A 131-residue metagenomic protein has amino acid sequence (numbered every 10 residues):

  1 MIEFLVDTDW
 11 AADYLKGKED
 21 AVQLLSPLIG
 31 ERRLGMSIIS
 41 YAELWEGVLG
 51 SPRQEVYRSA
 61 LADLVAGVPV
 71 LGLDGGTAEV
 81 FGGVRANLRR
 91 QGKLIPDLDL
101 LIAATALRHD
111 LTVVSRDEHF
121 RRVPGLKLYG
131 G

Functional and structural regions predicted by a protein language model:
M1, A103, L107-G131: Acidic, PIN/NYN-like endoribonuclease modules and their adjacent C-terminal/linker elements
M1-M36, E46-D63: Short, well-structured N-terminal submotif of metal-dependent ribonuclease cores
D7, S37, I95-P96, D117: Histidine- and aromatic-rich ligand-binding microenvironments
D7-T8, L44, F81, A106: Generic structural signal for small/hydrophobic residues in well-ordered secondary structure, especially within
A11-A12, Y41-L44, A78, F120: A generic structural signal for short hydrophobic patches within well-formed alpha-helices
D13-L15, L24, G47, F81-V84 (+2 more regions): Residues that scaffold the ATP/ADP-binding catalytic core of kinase and kinase-like folds
V68-V114: Active-site neighborhoods of divalent-metal-dependent phosphate/nucleic-acid chemistry enzymes
